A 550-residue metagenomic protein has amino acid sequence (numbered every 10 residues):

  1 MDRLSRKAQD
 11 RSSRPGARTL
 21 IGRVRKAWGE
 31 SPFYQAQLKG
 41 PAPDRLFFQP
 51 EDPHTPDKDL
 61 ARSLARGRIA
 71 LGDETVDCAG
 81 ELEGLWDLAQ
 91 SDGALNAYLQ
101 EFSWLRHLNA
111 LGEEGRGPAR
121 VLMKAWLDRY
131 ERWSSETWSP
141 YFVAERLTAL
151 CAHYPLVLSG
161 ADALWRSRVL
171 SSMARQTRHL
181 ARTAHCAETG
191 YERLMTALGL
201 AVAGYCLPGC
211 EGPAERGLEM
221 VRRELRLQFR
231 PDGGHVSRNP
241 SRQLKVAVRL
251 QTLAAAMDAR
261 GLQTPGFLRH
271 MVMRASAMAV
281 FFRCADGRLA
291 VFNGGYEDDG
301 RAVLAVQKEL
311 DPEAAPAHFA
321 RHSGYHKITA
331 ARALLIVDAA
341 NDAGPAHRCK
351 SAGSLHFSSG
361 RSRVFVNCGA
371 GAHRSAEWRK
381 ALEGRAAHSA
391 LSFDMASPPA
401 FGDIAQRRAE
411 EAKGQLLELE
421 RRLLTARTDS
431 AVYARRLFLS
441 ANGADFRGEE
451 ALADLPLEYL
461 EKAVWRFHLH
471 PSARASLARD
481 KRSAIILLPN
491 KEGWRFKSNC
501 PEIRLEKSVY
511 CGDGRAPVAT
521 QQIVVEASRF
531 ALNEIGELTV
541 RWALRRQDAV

Functional and structural regions predicted by a protein language model:
M1-A79: Extreme N-terminal leader/anchor segments
D2-R3, A144, H373-V550: CBM-like, beta-strand-rich accessory domains located in the C-terminal region of large, secreted polysaccharide-active
A36-R62, V76-N109, T189-Y205: Long, acidic, intrinsically disordered low-complexity segments
L60-R62, F319-R321, R348-K350, G384 (+2 more regions): Short solvent-exposed loop/turn micro-motifs enriched in small/polar/acidic residues
R66, P316, S323-K327, S354 (+3 more regions): Short, acidic/polar N-cap/turn motifs at the starts of alpha helices
D92-V272: Aromatic-lined, polymer-binding surfaces characteristic of secreted/periplasmic polysaccharide-degrading enzymes
Q100, T196, G324, G353 (+2 more regions): Residues that flank catalytic or metal-binding motifs in active/ligand-binding sites
R230-V366, A370, A531-E534: Carbohydrate-active enzyme catalytic cores, enriched for enzymes that act on polyanionic acidic polysaccharides
